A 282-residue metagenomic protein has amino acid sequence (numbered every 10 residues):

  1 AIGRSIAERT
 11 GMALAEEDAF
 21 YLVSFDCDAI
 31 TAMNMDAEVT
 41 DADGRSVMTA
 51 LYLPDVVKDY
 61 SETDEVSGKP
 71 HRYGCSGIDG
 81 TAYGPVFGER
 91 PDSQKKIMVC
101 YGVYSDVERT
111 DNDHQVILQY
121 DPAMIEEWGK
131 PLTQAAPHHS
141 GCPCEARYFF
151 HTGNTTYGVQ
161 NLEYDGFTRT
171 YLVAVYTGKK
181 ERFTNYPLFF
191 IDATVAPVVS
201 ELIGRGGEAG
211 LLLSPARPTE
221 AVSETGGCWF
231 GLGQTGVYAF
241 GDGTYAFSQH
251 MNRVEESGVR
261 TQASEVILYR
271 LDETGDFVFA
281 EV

Functional and structural regions predicted by a protein language model:
A1-R9, A13, E65-K96, G102-Y104 (+2 more regions): Structural signature of eukaryotic scaffold interfaces centered on beta-propeller domains
G3, A15-G88: Asp-box/WD-like beta-propeller blade repeats and closely related beta-sheet repeat scaffolds
G3-I6, D18, D26, V57 (+4 more regions): Residue-level signature of beta-propeller blades and closely related beta-rich strand-turn architectures in secreted
T10-E16, S67-P70, S105-N112, T152-G153 (+2 more regions): Short consensus segments that form the blades of beta-propeller domains, in both extracellular/periplasmic
L14-M48, T110-A135, F183-E208, V259-E281: Beta-propeller blade signature
M35-V66, I125-N154, A196-G226: Blade-edge beta-strand/turn elements of extracellular beta-propeller and related beta-sheet repeat scaffolds
R72-A146, F150-T152, G158: Hydrophobic, aromatic-enriched interface-forming segments
F149-V237, T244-H250: Loop/turn-rich, solvent-exposed surfaces of beta-rich toroidal or solenoidal domains
